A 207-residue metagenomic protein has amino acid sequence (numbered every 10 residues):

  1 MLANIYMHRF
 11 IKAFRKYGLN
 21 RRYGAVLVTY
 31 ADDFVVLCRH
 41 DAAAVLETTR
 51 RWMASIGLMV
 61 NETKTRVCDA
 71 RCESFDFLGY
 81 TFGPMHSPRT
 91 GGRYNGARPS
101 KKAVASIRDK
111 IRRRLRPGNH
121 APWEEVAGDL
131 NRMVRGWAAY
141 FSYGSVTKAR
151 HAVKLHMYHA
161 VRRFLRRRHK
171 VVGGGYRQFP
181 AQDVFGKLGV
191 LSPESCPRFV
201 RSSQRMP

Functional and structural regions predicted by a protein language model:
M1-P207: Non-catalytic terminal/accessory segments
